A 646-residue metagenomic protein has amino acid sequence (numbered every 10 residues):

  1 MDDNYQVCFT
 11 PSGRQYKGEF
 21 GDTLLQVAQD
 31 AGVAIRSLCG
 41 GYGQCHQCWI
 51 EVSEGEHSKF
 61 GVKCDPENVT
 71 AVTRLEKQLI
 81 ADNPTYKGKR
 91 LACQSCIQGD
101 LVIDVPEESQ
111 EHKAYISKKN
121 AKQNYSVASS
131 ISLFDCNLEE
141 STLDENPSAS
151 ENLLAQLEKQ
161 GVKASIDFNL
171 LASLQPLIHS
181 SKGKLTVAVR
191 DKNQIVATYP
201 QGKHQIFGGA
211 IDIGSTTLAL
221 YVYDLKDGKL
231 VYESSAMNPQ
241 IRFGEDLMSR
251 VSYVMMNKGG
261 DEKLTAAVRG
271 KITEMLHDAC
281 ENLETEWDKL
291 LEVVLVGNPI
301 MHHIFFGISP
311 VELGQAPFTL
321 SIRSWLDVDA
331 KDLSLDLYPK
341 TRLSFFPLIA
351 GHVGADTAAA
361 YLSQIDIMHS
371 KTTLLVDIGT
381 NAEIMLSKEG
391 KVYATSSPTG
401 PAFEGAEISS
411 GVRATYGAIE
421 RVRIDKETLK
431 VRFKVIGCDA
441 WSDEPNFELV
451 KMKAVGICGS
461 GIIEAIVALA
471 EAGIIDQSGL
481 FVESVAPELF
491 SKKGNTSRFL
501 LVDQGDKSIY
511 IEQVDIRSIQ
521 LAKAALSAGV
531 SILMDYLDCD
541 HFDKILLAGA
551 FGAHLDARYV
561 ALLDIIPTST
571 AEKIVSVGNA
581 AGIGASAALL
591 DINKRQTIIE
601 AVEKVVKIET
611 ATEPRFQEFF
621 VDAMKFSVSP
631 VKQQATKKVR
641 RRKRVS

Functional and structural regions predicted by a protein language model:
D3-Y5, K77-A210, S215, L264-R269 (+6 more regions): Nucleotide/phosphate-binding catalytic cleft detector across ATP-hydrolyzing and phosphate-transferring enzymes
A34-P66, T73-R74, A81-D100: Local cysteine-cluster metal-coordination motifs and their immediate loop/turn environment, predominantly Fe-S cluster
I211-S215, L220-M248, V311-W325, A359 (+3 more regions): Glycine-rich phosphate-binding loop of actin/hexokinase-like ATP-binding domains
P239-N282, E407, Y416-I424, S518 (+1 more regions): N-terminal phosphate-binding loop and adjacent alpha-helix
G297-E312, S387, C539, A550-S569 (+1 more regions): Short glycine/threonine-rich loop-to-helix capping motif typified by GTGT followed within a few residues by an Asp-Pro
L335-D336, L348-S363, Q520-A524, I574-A611: Glycine-rich phosphate-binding/hydrolytic loop that grips phosphoryl groups
K388, Y393, S531, D535-V602: Catalytic phosphate/nucleotide-handling subdomain of diverse soluble enzymes
A470-L537: A contiguous, well-structured pocket-lining segment that forms one wall/lid of small-molecule binding clefts in soluble
